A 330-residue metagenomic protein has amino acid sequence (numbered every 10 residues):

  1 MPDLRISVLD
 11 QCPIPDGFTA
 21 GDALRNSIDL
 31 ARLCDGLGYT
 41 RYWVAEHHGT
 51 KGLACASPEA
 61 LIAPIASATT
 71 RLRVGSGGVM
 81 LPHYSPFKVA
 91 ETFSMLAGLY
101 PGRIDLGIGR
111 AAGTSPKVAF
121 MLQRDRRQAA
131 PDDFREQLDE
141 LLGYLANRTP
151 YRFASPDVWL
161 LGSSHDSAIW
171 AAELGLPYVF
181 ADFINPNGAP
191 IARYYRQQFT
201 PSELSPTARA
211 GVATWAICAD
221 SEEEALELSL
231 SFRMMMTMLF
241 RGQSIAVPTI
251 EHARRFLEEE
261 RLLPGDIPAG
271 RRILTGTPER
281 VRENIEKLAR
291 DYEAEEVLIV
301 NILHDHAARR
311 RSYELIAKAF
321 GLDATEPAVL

Functional and structural regions predicted by a protein language model:
M1-L72, A328-V329: N-terminal beta1-alpha1-beta2 module of alpha/beta enzyme domains
P2-A20, P82-L145: Flexible, glycine-rich active-site loops centered on histidine and acidic residues that chelate a metal or position
I6, C34, G38, E46 (+6 more regions): Conserved, mostly hydrophobic/aromatic
I6-D10, Y42-V44, V74-S76, I104-I108 (+4 more regions): Hydrophobic faces of well-ordered beta-strands that scaffold small-molecule active sites in alpha/beta enzyme cores
D10-R25, V79-P86, R152-S163, A269-P278: Active-site mouth loops of central-metabolism enzymes
D35, I62-T70, F93, A97-I104 (+3 more regions): Acidic (Asp/Glu)-rich catalytic clusters
R126-Y144, R148, G188-A294, A324-L330: An alpha-helical appendage that flanks or caps ligand/catalytic pockets
D166-I184: A conserved active-site cap/scaffold subdomain adjacent to cofactor or substrate pockets
